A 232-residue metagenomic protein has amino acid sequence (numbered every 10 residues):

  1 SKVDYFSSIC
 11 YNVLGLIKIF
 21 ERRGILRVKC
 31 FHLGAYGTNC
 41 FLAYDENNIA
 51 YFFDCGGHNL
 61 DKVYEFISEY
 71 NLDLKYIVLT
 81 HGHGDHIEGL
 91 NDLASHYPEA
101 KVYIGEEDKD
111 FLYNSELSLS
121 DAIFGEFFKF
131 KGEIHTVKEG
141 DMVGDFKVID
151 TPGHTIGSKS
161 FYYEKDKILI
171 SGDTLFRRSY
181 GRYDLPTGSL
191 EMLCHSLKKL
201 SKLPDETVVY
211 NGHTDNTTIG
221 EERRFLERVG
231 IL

Functional and structural regions predicted by a protein language model:
Y5, Y11-N12, K18: Short, positively charged and aromatic/hydrophobic N-terminal segments
F20-E21, F31, A43, E139-G144: Short acidic-hydrophobic surface loop/beta-edge motif
G24-Y70, S160-G172: Conserved beta-strand hairpin/beta-sheet module of binuclear metal-dependent hydrolase folds, prominently
F31-H32, G132-I134, D150-P152: Short Gly/Pro-enriched turn/cap motifs at secondary-structure boundaries
Y51, V78, V102, K147 (+2 more regions): Residue-level marker for buried hydrophobic side chains located in beta-strands that build the well-ordered beta-sheet
H58, L119-S120, V148-D150, T155-L232: Metallo-beta-lactamase
H58-L60, E65-V143, R224-R228: Active-site HxH/HxHxD metal-binding segment of metal-dependent hydrolases
